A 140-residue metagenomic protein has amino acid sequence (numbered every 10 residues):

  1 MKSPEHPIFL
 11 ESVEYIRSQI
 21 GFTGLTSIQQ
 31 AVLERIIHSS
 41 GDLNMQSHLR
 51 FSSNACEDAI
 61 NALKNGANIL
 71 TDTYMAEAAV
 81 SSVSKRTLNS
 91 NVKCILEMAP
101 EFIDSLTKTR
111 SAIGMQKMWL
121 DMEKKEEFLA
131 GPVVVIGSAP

Functional and structural regions predicted by a protein language model:
M1-L70: Electropositive, gly/pro-rich neighborhoods at or near active sites that engage anionic ligands
I8, L106-R110, G137: Short, well-structured alpha-helical patches and their helix-loop capping segments that border functional surfaces
I16, I36, V92-C94, M118 (+1 more regions): Generic structural hydrophobic/aromatic packing signal, biased to beta-strands
Q46-H48, S52-E101: Active-site cofactor/substrate anionic-group-binding motifs, chiefly glycine- and Lys/Arg-rich phosphate-binding loops
G66, L129-G131: A general structural motif
T73-Y74, A112, A139: Alpha-helix N-cap/helix-start capping motif
S84-F128: Long, charge-dense
V133-P140: Alpha-helical transmembrane segments of helical membrane proteins, especially in multi-pass transport, channel
